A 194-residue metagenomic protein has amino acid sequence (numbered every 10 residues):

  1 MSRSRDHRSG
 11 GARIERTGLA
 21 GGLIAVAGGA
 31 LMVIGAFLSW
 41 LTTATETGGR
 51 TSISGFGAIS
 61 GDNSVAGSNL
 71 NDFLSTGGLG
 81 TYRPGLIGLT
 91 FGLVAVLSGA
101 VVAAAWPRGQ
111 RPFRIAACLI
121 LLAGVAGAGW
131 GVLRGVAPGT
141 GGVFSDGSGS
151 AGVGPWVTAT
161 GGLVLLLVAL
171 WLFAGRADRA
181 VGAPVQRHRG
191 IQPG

Functional and structural regions predicted by a protein language model:
M1-G22, L170-G194: Intrinsically disordered terminal tails
E15-E46: N-terminal signal-anchor transmembrane alpha helix
G22-G29, G92, A117-G124, G162: Residues within membrane-spanning alpha-helices of integral membrane proteins, especially the hydrophobic core/packing
L23, R83-W106, G162-L166: Hydrophobic alpha-helical transmembrane segments
G35-L86, A137-A151: Long, glycine/tryptophan/cysteine-rich extracytoplasmic
L38-G48, A104, R108, L133-T140 (+1 more regions): Juxtamembrane transmembrane-helix termini
V102-S145: Hydrophobic alpha-helical transmembrane segments of integral membrane proteins
G147-G161: Individual transmembrane alpha-helices with interfacial aromatic-anchor signatures
